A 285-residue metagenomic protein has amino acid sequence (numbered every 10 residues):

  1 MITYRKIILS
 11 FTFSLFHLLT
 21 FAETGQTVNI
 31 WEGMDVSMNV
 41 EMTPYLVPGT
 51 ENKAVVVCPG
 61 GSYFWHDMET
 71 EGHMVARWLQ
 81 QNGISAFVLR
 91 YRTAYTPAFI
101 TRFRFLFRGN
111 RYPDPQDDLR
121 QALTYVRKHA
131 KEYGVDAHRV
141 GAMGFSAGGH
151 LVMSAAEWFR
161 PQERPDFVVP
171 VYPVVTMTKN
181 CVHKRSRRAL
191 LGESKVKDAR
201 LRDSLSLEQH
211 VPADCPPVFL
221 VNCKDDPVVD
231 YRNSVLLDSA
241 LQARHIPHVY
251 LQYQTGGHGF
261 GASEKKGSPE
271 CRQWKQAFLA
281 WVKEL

Functional and structural regions predicted by a protein language model:
E23-T50, Y112-P113: N-terminal cap/lid segment of alpha/beta-hydrolase-fold proteins
S37-T43, P97-R104, V235-L285: C-terminal catalytic histidine-bearing segment of alpha/beta-hydrolase fold enzymes
V40, K195-H210, C215-P216: Active-site nucleophile elbow and catalytic-triad environment of alpha/beta-hydrolase enzymes
N52-G61: Short beta-strand element of the alpha/beta-hydrolase
D67-M68, M74-A76, F87-D136, K266-C271: Catalytic nucleophile-loop/oxyanion-hole region of alpha/beta-hydrolase and closely related hydrolase-like folds
D117-R185, R202: Primarily recognizes the serine-hydrolase "nucleophile elbow" in alpha/beta-hydrolase and SGNH/GDSL folds
D214, L220-N222, D226: Short beta-strand/loop motif that positions the catalytic acidic residue of the alpha/beta-hydrolase fold
P227-L236: Conserved alpha/beta-hydrolase "acid-adjacent" motif
